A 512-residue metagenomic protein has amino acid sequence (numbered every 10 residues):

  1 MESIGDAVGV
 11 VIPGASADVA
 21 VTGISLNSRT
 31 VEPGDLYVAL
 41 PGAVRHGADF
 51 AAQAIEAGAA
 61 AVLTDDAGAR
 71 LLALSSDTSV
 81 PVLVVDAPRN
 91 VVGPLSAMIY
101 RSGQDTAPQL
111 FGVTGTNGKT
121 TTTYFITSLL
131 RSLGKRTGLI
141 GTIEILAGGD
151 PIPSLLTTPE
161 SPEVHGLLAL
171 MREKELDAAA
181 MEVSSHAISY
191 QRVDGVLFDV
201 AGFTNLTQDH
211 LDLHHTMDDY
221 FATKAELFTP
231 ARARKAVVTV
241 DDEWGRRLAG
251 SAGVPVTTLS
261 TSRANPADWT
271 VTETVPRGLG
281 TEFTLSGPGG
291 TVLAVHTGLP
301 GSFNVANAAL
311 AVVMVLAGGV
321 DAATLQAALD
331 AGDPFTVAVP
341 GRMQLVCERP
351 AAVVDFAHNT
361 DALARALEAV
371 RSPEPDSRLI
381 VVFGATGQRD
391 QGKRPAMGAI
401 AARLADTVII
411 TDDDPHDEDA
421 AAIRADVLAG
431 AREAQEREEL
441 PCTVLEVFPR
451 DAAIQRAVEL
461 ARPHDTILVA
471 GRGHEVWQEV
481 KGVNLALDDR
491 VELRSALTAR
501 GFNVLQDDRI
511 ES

Functional and structural regions predicted by a protein language model:
M1-P13, A17-A20, T30-L36, G42 (+4 more regions): ATP-dependent carboxylate-amine ligase
M1-T114, T122-L133, A267-D268, D330 (+3 more regions): Short, basic phosphate-binding NTP loop
I4, D35, A54, L95 (+13 more regions): Residue-level signal for inorganic ion chemistry
L36, A61, V200, K235 (+2 more regions): Well-ordered beta-strand positions
I55-A57, S75-D77, D194-L197, L227-R232 (+3 more regions): Short, conserved loop/helix-junction motifs that constitute active-site signature segments in enzyme catalytic cores
T64-A67, V183, N205, V240 (+2 more regions): Short secondary-structure boundary segments
A69-S75, F198-A351, G430-L440, D507 (+1 more regions): Acidic, Mg2+-coordinating active-site environments of NTP-dependent enzymes
V91-V240, W244-G253, V504: Phosphate-binding loop of NTP-binding sites
